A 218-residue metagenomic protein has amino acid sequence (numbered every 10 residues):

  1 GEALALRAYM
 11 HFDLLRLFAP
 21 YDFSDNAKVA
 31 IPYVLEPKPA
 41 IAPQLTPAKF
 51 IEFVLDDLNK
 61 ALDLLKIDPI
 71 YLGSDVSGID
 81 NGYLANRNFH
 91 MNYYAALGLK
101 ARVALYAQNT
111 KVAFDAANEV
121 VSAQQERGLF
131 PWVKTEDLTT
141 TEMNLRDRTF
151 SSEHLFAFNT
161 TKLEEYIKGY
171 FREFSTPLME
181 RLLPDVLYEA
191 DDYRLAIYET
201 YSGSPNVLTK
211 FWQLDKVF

Functional and structural regions predicted by a protein language model:
G1-L6, F12-F218: Structured, solvent-exposed acidic/aromatic patches
